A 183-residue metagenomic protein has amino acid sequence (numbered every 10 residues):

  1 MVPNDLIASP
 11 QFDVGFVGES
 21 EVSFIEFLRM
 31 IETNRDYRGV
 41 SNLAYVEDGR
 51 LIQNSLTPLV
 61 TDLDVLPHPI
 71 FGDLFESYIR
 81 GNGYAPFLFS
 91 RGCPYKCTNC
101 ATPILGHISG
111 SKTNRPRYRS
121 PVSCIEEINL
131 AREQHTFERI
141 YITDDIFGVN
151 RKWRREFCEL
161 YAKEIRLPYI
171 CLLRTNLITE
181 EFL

Functional and structural regions predicted by a protein language model:
M1-L59: Glycine-rich beta-alpha loop elements in corrinoid/cobalamin-binding modules across cobalamin-dependent enzymes
D64, H68-L183: Radical SAM [4Fe-4S] cluster-binding motif and immediate context
